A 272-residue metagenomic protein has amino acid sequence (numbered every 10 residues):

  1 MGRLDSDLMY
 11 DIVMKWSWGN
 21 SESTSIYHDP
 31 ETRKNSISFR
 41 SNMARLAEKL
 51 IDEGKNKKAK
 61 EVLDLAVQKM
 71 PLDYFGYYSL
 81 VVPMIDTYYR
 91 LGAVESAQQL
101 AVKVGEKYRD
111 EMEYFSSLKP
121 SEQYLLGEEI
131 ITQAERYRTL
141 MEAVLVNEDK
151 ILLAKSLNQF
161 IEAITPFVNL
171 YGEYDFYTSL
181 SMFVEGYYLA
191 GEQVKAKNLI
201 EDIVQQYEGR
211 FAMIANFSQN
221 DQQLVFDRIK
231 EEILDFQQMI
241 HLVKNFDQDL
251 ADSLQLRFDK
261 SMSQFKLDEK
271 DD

Functional and structural regions predicted by a protein language model:
M1-D272: C-terminal luminal/periplasmic domains and tails of membrane-associated envelope-modifying transferases
